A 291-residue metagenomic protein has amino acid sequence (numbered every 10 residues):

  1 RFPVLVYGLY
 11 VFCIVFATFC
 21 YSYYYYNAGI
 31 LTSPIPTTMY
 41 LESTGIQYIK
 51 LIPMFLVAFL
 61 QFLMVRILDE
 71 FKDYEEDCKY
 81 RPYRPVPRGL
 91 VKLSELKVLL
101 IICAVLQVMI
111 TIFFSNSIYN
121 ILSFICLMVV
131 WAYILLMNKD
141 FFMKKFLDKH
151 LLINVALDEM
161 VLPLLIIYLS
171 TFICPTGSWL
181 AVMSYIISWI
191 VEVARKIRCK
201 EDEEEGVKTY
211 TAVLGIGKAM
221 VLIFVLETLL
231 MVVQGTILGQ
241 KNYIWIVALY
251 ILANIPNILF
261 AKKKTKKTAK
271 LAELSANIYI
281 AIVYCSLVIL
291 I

Functional and structural regions predicted by a protein language model:
R1-E70, K145-D148, D158-V161, L165: Topogenic membrane-insertion module of multi-pass membrane proteins
L9-F16, P87-R88, I153-T171, T211-K218 (+1 more regions): Small-residue-rich segments of transmembrane alpha-helices in multi-pass membrane proteins, especially helix faces
A17, L41-L68, C78, F124-L135 (+1 more regions): Membrane-embedded alpha-helical segments that form the functional core of polytopic membrane enzymes, especially those
F19-M54, L106-I125, L164-V182, V232-Y243 (+1 more regions): Helix-coil boundary and interhelical linker segments in multi-pass alpha-helical membrane proteins
F59-E70, W131-M143, L164-Y168, V182-E201 (+1 more regions): Transmembrane alpha-helical segments that form the membrane-embedded catalytic/substrate-channel core of multi-pass
R66-I102, I186-M231: Solvent-exposed interhelical
E95-C174: Intramembrane alpha-helical segments
K144-L147, I244-I291: Extended hydrophobic alpha-helices typical of membrane-associated regions
